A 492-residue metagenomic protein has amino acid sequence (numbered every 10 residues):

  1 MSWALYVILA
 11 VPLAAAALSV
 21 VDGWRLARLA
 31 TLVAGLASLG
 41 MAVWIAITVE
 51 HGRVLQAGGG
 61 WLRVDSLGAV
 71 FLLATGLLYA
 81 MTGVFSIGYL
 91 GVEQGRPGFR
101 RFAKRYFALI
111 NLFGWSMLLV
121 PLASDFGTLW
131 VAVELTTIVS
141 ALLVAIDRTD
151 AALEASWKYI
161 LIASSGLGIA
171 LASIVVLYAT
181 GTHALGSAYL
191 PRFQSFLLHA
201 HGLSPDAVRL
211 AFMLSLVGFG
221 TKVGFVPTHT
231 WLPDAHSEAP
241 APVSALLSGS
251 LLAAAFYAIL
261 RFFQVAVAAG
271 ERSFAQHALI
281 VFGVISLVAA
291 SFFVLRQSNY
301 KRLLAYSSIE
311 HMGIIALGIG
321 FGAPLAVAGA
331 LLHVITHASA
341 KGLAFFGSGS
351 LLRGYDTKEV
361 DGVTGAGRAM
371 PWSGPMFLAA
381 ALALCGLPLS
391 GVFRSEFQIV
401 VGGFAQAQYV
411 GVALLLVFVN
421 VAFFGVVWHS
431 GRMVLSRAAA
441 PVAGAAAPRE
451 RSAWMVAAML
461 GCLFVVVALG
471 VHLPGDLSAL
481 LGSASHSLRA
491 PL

Functional and structural regions predicted by a protein language model:
M1-A108, Q194, G482-H486: Transmembrane helix-loop-helix hairpins at membrane boundaries of multipass inner-membrane proteins
A4, K104, A245-L252, S452-M459: Select subsegments of transmembrane alpha-helices in polytopic membrane proteins, especially boundary-proximal
S19, W24-G35, E154-G166, M370-G374 (+1 more regions): Alpha-helical transmembrane segments and their helix-start/interface "positive-inside/aromatic belt" motifs in integral
L39-V49, L171-A179, L387, L469 (+1 more regions): C-terminal TM-helix exit segments that contain a strictly Trp-centered aromatic cap at the helix terminus
M81-G91, G114-G127, A141-F397, V401-R432: Hydrophobic transmembrane alpha-helices and their helix-loop junctions in integral membrane proteins
Q94-R101, V363, A438-R449: Membrane-interfacial, low-structure loops and terminal tails that flank and connect transmembrane helices in multi-pass
H183, S187-L190, A239, M370-W372 (+1 more regions): Cytoplasmic/organellar membrane-interface segments at the starts of transmembrane helices in multi-pass inner-membrane
